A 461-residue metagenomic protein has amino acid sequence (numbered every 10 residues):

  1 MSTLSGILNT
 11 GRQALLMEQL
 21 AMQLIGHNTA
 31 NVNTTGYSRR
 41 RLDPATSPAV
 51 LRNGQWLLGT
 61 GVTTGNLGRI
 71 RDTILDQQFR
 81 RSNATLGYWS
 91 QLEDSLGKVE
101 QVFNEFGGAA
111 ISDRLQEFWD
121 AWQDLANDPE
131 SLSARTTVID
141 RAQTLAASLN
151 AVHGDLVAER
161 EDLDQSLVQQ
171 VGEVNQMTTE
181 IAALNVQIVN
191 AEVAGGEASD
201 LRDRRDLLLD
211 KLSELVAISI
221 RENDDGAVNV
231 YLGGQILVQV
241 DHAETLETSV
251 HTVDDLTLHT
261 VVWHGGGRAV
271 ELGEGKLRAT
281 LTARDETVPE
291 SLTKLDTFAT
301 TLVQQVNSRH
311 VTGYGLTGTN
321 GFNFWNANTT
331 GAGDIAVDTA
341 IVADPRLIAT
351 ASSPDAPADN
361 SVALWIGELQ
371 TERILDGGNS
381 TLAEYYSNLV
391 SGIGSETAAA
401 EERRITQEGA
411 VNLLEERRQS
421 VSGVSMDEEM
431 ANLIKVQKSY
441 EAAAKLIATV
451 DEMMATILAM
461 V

Functional and structural regions predicted by a protein language model:
M1-V461: S/T-rich, low-complexity, solvent-exposed segments of bacterial secretion/appendage proteins
